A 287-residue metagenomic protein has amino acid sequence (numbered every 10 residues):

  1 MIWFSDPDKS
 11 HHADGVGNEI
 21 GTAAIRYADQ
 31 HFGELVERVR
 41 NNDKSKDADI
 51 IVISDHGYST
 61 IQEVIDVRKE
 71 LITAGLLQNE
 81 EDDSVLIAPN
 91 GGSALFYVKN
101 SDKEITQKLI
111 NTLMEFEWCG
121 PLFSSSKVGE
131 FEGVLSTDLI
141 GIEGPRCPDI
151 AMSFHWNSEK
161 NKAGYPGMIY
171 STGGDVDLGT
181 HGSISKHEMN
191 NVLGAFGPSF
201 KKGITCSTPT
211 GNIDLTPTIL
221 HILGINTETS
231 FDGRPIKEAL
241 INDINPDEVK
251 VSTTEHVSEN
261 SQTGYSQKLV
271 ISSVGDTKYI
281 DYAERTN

Functional and structural regions predicted by a protein language model:
M1-R40, S101-D102: Active-site His/acidic residue clusters
M1-W3, I51, A151, G194: Structural motif
D6-K9, Y58-S59, W156-E159, S199-K201: Short, solvent-exposed loop/turn segments at secondary-structure junctions
S10-D14, H56, Y170-D175, T180-S185: Histidine-centered active-site/metal-ligand motif
E19, E34-D175, Y282-T286: Secreted, luminal/periplasmic, and some membrane-associated catalytic domains that remodel anionic oxygen-ester
T73-I110, D175-P217, H221-I222, N242: Substrate-binding rim/cap in mid-to-C-terminal beta-strand-loop elements of soluble/periplasmic
T112-L113, E117-C147, S207, I225-H256: Polar, surface-exposed loop/tail segments that function as active-site lids or cofactor/substrate-recognition elements
N242-N287: Acidic, Ser/Thr-rich low-complexity intrinsically disordered segments
